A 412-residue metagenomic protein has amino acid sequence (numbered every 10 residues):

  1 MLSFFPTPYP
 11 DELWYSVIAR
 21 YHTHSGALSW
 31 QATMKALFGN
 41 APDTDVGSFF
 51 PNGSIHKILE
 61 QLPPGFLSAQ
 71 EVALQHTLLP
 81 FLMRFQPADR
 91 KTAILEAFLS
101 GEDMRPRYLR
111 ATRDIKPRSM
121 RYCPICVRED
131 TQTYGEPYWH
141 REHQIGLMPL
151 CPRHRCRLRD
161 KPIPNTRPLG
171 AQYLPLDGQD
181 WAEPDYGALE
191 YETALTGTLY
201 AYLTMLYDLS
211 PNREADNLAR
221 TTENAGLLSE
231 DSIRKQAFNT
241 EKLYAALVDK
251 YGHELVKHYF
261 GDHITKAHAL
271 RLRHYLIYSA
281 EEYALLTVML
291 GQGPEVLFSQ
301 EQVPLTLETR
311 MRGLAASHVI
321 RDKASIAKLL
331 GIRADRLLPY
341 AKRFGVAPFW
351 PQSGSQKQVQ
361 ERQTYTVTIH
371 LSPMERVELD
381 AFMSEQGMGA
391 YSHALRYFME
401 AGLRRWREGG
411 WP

Functional and structural regions predicted by a protein language model:
M1-T364, T368-H370, M374-V377, A381 (+1 more regions): Basic, alpha-helical nucleic-acid-binding regions used in initiation and control of genome expression
E378, G389-P412: Short, basic amphipathic alpha-helical segments that act as recognition/interaction helices in nucleic-acid-binding
